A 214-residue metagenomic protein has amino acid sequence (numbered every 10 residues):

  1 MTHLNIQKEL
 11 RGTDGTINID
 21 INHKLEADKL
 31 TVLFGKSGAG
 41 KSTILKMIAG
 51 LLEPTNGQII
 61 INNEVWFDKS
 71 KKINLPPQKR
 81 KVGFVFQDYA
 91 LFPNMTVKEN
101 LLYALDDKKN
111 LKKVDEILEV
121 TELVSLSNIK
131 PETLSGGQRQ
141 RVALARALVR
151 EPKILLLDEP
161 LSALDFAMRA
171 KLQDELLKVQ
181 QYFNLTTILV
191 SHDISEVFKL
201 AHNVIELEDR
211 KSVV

Functional and structural regions predicted by a protein language model:
E64-K69, K109-S127, L177-K178: Conserved ABC ATPase "signature" region
W66-F84: ABC ATPase NBD coupling module
K130-L134, Q138-Q140: Conserved ABC ATPase signature
L144: Hydrophobic anchor residue at the start of the ABC signature
V149-K153: A short, proline-enriched helix->beta-strand linker immediately N-terminal to the Walker B motif in ABC-type P-loop
L155-E159: Catalytic Walker B motif of ABC-type/P-loop ATPase nucleotide-binding domains
N184-V190: Conserved H-loop
